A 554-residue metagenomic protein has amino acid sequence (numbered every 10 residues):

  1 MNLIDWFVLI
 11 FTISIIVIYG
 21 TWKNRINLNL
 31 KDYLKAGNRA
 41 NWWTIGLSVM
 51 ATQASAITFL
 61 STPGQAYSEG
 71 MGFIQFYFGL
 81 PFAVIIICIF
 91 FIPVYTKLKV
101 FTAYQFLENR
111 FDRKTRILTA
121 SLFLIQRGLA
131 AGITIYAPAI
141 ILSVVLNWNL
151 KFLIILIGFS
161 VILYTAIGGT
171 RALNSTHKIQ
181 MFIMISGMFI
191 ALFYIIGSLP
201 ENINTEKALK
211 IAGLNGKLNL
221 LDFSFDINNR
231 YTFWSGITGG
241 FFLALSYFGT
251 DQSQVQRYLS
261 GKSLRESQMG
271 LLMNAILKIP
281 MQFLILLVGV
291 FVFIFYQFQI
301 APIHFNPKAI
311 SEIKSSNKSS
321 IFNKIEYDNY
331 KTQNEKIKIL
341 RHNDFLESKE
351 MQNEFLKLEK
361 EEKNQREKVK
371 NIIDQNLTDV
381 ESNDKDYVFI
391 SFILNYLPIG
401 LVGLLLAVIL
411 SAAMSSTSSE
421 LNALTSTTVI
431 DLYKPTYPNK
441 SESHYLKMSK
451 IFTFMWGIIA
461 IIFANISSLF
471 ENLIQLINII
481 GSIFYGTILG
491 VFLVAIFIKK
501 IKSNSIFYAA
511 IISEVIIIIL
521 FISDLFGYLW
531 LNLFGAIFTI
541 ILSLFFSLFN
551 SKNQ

Functional and structural regions predicted by a protein language model:
M1-Q554: Membrane-embedded helix-loop-helix hairpins and adjacent transmembrane boundary segments in multi-pass transporters
